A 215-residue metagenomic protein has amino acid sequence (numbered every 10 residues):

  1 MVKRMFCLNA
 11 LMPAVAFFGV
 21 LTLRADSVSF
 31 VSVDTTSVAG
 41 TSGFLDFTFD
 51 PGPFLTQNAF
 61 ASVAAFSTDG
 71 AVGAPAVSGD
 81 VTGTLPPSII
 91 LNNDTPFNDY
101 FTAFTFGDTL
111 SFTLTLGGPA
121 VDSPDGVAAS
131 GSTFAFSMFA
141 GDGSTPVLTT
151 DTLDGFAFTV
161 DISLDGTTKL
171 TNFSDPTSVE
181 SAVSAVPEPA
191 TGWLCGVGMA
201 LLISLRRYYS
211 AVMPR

Functional and structural regions predicted by a protein language model:
M1-V2, M213: Extreme N-termini of proteins with methionine-enriched Sec-type signal peptides or N-terminal signal-anchor
V2-S27, S178-A200: Short, threonine-centered small-residue motifs that mark membrane-proximal processing/anchoring sites and TM-junction
L8, S42-L45, N98, W193: A broad, structure-centric signal for solvent-exposed, well-ordered loop/edge residues that line or flank functional
V15, L21-L23, S37, T102-F104 (+1 more regions): Generic marker of residues within folded, mature protein domains
A25-V72, T177-A185: N-terminal segment immediately downstream of the Sec signal-peptide cleavage site in secreted/extracellular proteins
V38-G40, F54-T56, P119-V121, G143 (+3 more regions): Generic "edge-of-domain/loop-turn" microfeature
V77-A185: Mature, soluble, non-transmembrane domains
I203-R215: C-terminal membrane-anchoring or membrane-association module
